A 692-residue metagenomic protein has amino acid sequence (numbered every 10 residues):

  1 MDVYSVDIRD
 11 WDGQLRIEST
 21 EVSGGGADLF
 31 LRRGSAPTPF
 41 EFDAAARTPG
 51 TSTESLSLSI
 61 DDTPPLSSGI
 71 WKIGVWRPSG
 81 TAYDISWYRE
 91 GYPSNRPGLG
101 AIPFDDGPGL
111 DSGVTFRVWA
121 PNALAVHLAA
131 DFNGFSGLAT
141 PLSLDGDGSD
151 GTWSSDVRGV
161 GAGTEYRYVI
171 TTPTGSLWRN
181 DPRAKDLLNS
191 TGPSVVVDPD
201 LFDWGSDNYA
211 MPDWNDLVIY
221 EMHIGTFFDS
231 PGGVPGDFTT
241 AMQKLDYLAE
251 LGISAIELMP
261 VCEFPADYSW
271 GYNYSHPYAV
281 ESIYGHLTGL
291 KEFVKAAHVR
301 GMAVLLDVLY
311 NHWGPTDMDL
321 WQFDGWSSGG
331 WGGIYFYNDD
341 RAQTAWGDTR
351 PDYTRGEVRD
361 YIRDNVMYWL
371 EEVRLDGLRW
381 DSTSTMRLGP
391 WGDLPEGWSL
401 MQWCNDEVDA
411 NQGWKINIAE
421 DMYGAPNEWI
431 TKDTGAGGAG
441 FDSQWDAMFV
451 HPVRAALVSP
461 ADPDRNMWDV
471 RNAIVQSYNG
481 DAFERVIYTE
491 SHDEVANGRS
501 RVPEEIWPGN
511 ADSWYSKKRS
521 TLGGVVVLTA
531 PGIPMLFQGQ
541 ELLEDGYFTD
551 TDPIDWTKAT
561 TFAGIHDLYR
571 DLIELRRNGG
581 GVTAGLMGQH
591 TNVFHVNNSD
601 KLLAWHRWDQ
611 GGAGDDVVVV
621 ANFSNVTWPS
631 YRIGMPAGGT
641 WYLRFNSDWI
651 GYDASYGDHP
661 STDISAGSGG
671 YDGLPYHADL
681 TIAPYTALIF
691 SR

Functional and structural regions predicted by a protein language model:
M1-F42, S67-I70, P78: Acidic, Ser/Thr/Pro-rich low-complexity intrinsically disordered segments
V3-G13, I60-L66, D105-P108, A120 (+1 more regions): Extracellular and analogous surface-interaction loops
Y4-D7, T53-T63, T152-G159, A678: Exposed aromatic-hydrophobic patches
E18, D28-R32, S86, A125-A129 (+1 more regions): Beta-strand signatures of extracellular beta-sandwich domains
G91-L217, P235, M242-A249, S516-K517 (+2 more regions): Carbohydrate-interacting/catalytic domains
Y166, I170-M211, R300, M318-T344 (+2 more regions): Core domains of carbohydrate- and sulfate-ester-processing enzymes
K185-V195, R374, P390-W391, P395-T549 (+2 more regions): Conserved alpha/beta catalytic core and glycan-binding cleft of carbohydrate-active enzymes
D186-L188, D207-W214, H223-L400, C404-A410 (+1 more regions): Substrate-binding/active-site clefts of carbohydrate-active enzymes
